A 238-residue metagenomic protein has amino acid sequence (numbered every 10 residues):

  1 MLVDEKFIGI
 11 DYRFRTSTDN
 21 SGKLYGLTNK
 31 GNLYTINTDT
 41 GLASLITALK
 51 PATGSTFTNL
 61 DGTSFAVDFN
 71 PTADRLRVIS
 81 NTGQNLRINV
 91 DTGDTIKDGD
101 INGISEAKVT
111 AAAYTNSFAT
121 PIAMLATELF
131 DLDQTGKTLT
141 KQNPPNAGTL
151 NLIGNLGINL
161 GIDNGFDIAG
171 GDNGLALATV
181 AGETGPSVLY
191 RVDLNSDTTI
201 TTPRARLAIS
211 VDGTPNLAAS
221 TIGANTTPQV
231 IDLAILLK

Functional and structural regions predicted by a protein language model:
M1-L2, T38, A43-T53, N89-S105 (+3 more regions): Beta-propeller fold detector
V3-Y12, S21-L27, I46-A52: Short, surface-exposed polybasic-aromatic patches that bind anionic ligands, especially phosphate groups
K6-N20, T56-D74, S105-L125, N159-N173 (+1 more regions): Structural signature of eukaryotic scaffold interfaces centered on beta-propeller domains
L24-G26, R75-V78, T127-D131, A176-A178: Hydrophobic beta-strand segments that make up the repeating blades of beta-propeller and related beta-repeat
K30-N37, T82-N89, A126, T135-P144 (+1 more regions): Structural motif
I46-D98: Hydrophobic alpha-helical segments and helix pairs
N116, T120-G157: Short helix-loop boundary/capping segments
K141-D197: Glycine/small-residue-rich hydrophobic helix-like segments
